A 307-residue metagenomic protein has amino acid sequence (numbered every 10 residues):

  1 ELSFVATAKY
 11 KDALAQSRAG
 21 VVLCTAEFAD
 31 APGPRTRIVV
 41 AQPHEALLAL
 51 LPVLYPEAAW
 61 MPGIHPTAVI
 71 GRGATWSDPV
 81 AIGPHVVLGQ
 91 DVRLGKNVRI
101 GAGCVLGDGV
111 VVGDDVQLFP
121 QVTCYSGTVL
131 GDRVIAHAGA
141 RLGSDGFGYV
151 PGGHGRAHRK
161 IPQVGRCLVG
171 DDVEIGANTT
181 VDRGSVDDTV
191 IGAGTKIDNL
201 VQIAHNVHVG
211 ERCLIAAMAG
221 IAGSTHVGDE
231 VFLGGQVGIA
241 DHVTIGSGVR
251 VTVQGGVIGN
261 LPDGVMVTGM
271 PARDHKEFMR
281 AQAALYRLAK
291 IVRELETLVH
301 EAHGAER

Functional and structural regions predicted by a protein language model:
E1-T67, R133, G139-A140, S144-K160 (+2 more regions): Terminal amphipathic alpha-helical/low-complexity segments used for targeting or macromolecular assembly
F4, G63-D274: Structural signal for interior beta-strand "rungs" in well-ordered beta-sheet cores of soluble enzyme domains
